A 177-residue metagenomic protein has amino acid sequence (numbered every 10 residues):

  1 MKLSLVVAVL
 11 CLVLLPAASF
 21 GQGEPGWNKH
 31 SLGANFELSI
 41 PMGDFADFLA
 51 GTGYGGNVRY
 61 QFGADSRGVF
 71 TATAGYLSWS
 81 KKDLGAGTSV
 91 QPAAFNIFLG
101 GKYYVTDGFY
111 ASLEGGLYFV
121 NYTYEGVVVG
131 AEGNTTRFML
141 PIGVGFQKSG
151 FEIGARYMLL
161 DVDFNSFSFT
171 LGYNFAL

Functional and structural regions predicted by a protein language model:
M1-L5, Q22: Positively charged n-region of N-terminal signal peptides that target proteins for export
V7-P16: Bacterial N-terminal signal peptides
F20-T71, L77, M158, F167-S168 (+1 more regions): Short glycine/proline- and aromatic-enriched beta-strand/turn motifs that initiate or cap beta-hairpins
N28-L32, F48-G56, Q91-F95, N134-L140 (+2 more regions): Residues that define the transmembrane beta-barrel architecture of outer-membrane proteins
A34-L38, G56-F62, Y76, I97-Y103 (+4 more regions): Residues on the lipid-exposed face of transmembrane beta-strands in outer-membrane beta-barrel proteins
D44-G51, K82-V90, Y122-A131, D163-T170: Outer-membrane beta-barrel translocator domains and adjoining extracellular loop/strand segments of Gram-negative
S66-F70, G108-A111, K148-G154, L177: Repeated loop/turn-to-beta-strand initiation elements of outer-membrane beta-barrel proteins
G75-P92, S112-Y122, G154: Outer-membrane beta-barrel translocator/channel fold
